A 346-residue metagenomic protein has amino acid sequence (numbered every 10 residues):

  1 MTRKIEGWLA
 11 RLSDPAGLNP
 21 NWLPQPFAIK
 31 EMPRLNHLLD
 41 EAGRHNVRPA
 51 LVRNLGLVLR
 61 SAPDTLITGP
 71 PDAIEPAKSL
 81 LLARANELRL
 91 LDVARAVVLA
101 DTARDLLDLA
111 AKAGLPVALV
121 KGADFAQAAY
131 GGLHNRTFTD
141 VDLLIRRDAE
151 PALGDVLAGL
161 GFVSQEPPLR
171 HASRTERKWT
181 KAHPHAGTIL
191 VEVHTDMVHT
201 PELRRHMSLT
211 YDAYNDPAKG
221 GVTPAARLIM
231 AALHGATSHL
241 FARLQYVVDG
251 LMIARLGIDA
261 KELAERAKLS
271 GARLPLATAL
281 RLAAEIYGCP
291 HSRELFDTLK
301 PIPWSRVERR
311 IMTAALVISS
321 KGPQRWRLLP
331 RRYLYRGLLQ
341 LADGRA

Functional and structural regions predicted by a protein language model:
M1-T139, I145-A346: Conserved NTP-donor binding/palm subdomain of two-metal-ion nucleotidyltransferases/polymerases, i.e., the charged
